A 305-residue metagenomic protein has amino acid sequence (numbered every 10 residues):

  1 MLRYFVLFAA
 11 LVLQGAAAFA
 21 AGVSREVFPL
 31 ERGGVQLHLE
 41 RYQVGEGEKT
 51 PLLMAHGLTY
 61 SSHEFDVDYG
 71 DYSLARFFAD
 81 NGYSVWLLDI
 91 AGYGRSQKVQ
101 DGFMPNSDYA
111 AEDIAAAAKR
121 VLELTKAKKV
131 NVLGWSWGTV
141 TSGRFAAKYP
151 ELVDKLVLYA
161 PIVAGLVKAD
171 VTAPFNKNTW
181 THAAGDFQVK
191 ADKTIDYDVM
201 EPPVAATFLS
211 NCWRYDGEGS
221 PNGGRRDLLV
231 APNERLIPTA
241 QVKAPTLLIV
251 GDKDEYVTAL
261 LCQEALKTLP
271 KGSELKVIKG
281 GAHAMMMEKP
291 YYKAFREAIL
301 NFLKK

Functional and structural regions predicted by a protein language model:
A21-G47: N-terminal cap/lid segment of alpha/beta-hydrolase-fold proteins
K49-G57: Short beta-strand element of the alpha/beta-hydrolase
L58-Y69: Short substrate-entry loop that stabilizes the transition state in hydrolases
Y72-Q97: Conserved alpha/beta-hydrolase
M104-L124: Alpha/beta-hydrolase active-site loop
V167-I249: Alpha/beta-hydrolase
E255-L261: Conserved alpha/beta-hydrolase "acid-adjacent" motif
G281-Y292: Catalytic histidine-centered segment of alpha/beta-hydrolase-like enzymes
